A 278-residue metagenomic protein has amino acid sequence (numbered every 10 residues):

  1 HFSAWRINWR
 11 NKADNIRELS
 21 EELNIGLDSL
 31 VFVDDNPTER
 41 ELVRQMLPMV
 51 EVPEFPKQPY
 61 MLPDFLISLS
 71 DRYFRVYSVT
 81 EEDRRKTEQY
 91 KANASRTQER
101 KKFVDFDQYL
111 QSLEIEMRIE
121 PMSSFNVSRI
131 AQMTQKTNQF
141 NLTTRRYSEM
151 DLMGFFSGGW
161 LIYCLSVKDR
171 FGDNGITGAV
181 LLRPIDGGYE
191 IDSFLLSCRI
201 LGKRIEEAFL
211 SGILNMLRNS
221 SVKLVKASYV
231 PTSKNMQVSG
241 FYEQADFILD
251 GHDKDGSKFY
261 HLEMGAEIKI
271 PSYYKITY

Functional and structural regions predicted by a protein language model:
H1-I7: Substrate-recognition/cap helix-loop segment adjacent to the acidic, metal-dependent catalytic center of Asp-based
W9-N15, T38-E39, Y147-E149: Short acidic loop-to-helix transition motifs that present clustered carboxylates
I16, F32, E39-R40, V52 (+3 more regions): Extended, hydrophobic alpha-helical segments in both membrane/secreted and soluble proteins
I16-P37, V43: Conserved Lys-Pro-Asp/Glu-containing loop-to-beta segment of HAD-superfamily phosphomonoesterases, centered on
E22, R44, P48-L113, N215-Y278: Terminal substrate-recognition subdomain of acyl/acetyltransferases
I25-L27, W160, V222: Short, high-confidence coil segments that cap the C-terminus of an alpha-helix and link into the following beta-strand
R118, M122-R199: A conserved beta-strand-loop-helix scaffold within acyl/acetyltransferase catalytic domains
V167-R170, I176-D253: Acyl-donor binding region in acyl/amide transferases
